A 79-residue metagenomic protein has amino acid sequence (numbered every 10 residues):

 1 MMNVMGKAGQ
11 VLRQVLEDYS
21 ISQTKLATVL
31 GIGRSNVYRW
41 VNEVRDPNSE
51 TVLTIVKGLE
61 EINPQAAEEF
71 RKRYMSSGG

Functional and structural regions predicted by a protein language model:
M1-M2, N63-G79: Short, charged recognition helix plus adjacent turn of helix-turn-helix-like nucleic-acid-binding domains
M1-Y19, V56-K57: A short, Lys/Arg-rich alpha-helix, primarily the initiator
V15, V29, W40: Residues in the recognition helix of alpha-helical DNA-binding motifs
K25-A27: Short alpha-helical "recognition helix" segments of helix-turn-helix
I32-P47: Recognition helix of helix-turn-helix/homeodomain-like DNA-binding domains that insert into the DNA major groove
S49-E68: DNA major-groove recognition helix of helix-turn-helix/homeodomain DNA-binding modules
